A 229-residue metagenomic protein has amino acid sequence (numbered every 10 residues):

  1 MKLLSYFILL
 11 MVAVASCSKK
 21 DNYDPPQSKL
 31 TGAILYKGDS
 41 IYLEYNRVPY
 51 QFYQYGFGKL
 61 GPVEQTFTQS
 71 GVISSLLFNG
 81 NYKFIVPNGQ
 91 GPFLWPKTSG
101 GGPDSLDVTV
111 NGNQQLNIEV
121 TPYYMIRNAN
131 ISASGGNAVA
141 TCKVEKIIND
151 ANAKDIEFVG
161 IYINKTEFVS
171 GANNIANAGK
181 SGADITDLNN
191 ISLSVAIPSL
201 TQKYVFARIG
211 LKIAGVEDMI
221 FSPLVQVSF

Functional and structural regions predicted by a protein language model:
M1-D39: Bacterial Sec-dependent N-terminal signal peptides
I34-S40, K143-A151: Short amphipathic, basic-aromatic surface patches that mediate peripheral association with negatively charged
K37-K59, A153-I156: Short, ordered, surface-exposed loop/turn motifs in non-cytosolic proteins
Y55-S70: Short, acidic Ser/Thr/Gly-rich low-complexity loop/linker segments typical of extracellular and cell-surface proteins
V72-Q90: Short Pro-Gly-centered beta-turn/loop motif in secreted/extracellular proteins
G89-T121: Structured interaction patches on ligand/partner-binding surfaces of diverse proteins
V195-M219: Beta-strand-rich modules
E217-F229: Short beta-strand elements
